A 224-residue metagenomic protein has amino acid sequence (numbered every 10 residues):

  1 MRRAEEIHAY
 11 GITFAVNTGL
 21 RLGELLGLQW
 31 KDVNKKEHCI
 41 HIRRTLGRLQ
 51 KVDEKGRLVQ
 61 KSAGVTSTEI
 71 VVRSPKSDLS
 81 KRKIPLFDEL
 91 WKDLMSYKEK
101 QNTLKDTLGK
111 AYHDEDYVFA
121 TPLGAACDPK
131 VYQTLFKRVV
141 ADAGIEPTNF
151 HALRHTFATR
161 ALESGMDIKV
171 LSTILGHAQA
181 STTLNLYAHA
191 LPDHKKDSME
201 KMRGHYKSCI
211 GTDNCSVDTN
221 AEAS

Functional and structural regions predicted by a protein language model:
M1-L28, K35-K36, L79-K81, A111-D114 (+1 more regions): Basic, Lys/Arg- and aromatic-enriched nucleic-acid-binding interface segment
T13, N17-E24, K130-V131, L135-D142 (+1 more regions): C-terminal catalytic core of tyrosine-transesterase DNA break-rejoin enzymes
A15-G56, K169: Short, charged phosphate-coordinating catalytic segments
G27-V33, S172-A178, A188: A short, basic/aromatic helix-end/turn motif that makes direct DNA contacts
E37, R44-L79, D88-L90, L123 (+1 more regions): C-terminal secondary-structure termini that scaffold catalytic or DNA-interacting sites
I42, L86, F119, F136 (+4 more regions): Hydrophobic, well-ordered secondary-structure elements that form the walls of internal hydrophobic environments
R44-R48, T156, L175-K201: Catalytic-site neighborhood detector that most strongly recognizes the C-terminal catalytic loop/helix of tyrosine
T68, S77-E146: Active-site/catalytic core of tyrosine-dependent DNA strand-transfer enzymes
